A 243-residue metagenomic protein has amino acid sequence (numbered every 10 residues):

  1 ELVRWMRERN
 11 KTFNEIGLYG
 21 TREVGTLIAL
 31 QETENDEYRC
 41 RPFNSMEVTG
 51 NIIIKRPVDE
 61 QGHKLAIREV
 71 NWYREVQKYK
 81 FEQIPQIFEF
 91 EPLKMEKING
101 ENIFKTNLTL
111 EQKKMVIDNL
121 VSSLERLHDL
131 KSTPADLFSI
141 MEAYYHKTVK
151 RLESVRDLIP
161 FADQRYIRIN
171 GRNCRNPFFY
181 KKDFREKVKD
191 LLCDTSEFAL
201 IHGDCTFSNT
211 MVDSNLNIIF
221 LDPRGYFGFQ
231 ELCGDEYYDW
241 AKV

Functional and structural regions predicted by a protein language model:
E1-T33: Catalytic-core segments of class I nucleotidyltransferases/pyrophosphorylases that form NMP-activated intermediates
P42-N71, E96, F104-T109: ATP-binding glycine-rich loop module of kinase domains
E75-F81, F104-V155, K181-R185, D190-D194: Conserved kinase catalytic-core helix
P85-P92: Short beta-strand micro-motifs within the conserved protein kinase catalytic domain, predominantly in the N-lobe
P92-K113, R126-D129, D157-Y166, G225-Y226: A glycine-centered beta->alpha junction motif in the catalytic cores of kinase/phosphotransferase enzymes
D204: Conserved catalytic-loop position in the HRD/HxD motif
D213-V243: Active-site Asp-x-Gly
